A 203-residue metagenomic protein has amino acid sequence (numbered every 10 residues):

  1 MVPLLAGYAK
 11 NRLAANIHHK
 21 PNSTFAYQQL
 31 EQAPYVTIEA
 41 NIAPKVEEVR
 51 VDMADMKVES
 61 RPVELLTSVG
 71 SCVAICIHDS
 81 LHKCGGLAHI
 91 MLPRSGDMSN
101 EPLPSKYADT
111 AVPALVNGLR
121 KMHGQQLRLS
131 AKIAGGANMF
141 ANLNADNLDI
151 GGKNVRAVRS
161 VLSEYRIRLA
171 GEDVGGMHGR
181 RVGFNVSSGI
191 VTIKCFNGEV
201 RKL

Functional and structural regions predicted by a protein language model:
V2-L203: Active-site microenvironment for binding and transforming phosphate-containing groups
